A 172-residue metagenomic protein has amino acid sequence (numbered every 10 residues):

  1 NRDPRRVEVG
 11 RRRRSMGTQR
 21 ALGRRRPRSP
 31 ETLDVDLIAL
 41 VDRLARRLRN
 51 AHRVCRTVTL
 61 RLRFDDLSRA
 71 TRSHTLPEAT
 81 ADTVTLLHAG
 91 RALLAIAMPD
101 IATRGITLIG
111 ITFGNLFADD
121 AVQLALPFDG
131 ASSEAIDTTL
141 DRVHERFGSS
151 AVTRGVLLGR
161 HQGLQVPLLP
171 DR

Functional and structural regions predicted by a protein language model:
N1-T103: DNA-contacting surface of Y-family translesion DNA polymerases
E78-R172: Acidic, metal-coordinating catalytic segment for phosphate/diphosphate chemistry, firing primarily on the Nudix
